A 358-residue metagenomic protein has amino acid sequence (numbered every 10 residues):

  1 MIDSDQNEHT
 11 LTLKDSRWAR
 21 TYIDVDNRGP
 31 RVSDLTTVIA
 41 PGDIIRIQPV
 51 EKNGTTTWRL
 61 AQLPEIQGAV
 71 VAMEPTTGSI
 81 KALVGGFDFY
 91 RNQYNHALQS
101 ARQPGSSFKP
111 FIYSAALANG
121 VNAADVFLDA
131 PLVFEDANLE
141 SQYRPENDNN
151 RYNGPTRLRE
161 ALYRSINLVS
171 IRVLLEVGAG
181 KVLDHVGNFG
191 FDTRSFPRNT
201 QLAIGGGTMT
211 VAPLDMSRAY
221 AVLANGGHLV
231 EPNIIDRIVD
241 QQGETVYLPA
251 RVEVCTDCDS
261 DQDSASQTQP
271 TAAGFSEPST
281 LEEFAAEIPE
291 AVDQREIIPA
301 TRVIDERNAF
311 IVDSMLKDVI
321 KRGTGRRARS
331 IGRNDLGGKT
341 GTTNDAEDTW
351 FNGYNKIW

Functional and structural regions predicted by a protein language model:
I2-V71, L83, Y90-Q93, E160 (+2 more regions): A penicillin-recognizing enzyme superfamily signal
D26-T36, L63-G68, R91-F111, A124-A130 (+1 more regions): Short active-site loop at a secondary-structure junction that contains or immediately precedes the catalytic residue(s)
V38, F89, L117, A124 (+2 more regions): Proteins synthesized as precursors that undergo proteolytic processing into mature forms
I39-P41, P75, V121: Short, well-ordered loop/turn sites that connect or cap secondary structure elements
Q48, L83, F87, A97 (+12 more regions): Structured segments of extracytoplasmic/periplasmic soluble domains in secreted or envelope-associated proteins
Q99-P155, P232-V252: Short, glycine/proline-biased beta-turn/loop segments that scaffold the active-site neighborhood
F127-L132, A137, E146-F191, N199-N225 (+2 more regions): Active-site-adjacent helix/loop patches that line small-molecule binding or acyl-intermediate pockets
